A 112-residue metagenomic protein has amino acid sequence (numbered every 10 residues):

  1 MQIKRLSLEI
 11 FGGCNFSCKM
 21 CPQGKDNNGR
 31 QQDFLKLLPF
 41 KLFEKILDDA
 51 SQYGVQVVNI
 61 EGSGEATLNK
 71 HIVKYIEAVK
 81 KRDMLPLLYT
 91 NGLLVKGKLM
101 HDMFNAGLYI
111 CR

Functional and structural regions predicted by a protein language model:
M1-C111: Conserved alpha-helical substructure of the radical SAM core
